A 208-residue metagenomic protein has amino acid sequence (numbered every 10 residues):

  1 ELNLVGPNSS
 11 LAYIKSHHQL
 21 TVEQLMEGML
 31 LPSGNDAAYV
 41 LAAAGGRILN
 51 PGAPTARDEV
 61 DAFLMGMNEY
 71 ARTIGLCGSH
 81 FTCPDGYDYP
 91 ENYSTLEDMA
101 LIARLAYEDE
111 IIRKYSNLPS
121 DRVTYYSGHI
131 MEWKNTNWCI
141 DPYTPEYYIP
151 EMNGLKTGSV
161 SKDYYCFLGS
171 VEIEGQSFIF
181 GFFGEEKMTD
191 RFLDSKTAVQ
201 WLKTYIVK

Functional and structural regions predicted by a protein language model:
E1-L2, E91: Conserved catalytic or metal-liganding residues and their short signature motifs at active sites of enzymes
L2-G45, I130-P145, M152: Conserved catalytic neighborhood of penicillin-recognizing serine enzymes
A43-K208: Penicillin-recognizing serine hydrolase domain
